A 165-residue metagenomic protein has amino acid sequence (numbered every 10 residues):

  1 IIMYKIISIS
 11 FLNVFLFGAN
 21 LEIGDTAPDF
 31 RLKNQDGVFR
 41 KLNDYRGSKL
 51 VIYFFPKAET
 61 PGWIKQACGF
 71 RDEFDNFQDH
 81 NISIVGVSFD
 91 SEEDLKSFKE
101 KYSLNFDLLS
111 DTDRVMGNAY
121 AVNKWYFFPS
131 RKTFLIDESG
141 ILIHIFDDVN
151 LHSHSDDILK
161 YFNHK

Functional and structural regions predicted by a protein language model:
I6-L16: Sec-dependent N-terminal signal peptides
F17-N43: N-terminal "domain-start" segment that seeds a small globular fold
A27-P28, K49, S130-K132: Short loop/turn microsegments at loop-to-beta-strand junctions
L42-K65, F70: Short active-site neighborhood of thiol/selenol oxidoreductases, capturing the structured segment around
I64-Y102, D113-N118: Structural microenvironment flanking redox-active thiols in thiol-disulfide oxidoreductases
N105-F106, K124-F134: Structural micro-motif
P129-K165: Thiol-/selenol-based redox modules, centered on thioredoxin-like and closely related oxidoreductase domains
